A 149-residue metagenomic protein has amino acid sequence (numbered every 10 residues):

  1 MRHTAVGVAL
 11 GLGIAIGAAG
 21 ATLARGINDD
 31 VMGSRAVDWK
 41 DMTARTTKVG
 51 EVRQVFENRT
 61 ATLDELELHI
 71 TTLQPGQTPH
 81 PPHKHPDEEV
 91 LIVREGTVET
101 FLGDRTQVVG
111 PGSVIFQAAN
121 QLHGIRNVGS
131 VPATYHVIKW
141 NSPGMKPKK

Functional and structural regions predicted by a protein language model:
M1-T4: Positively charged n-region of N-terminal signal peptides that target proteins for export
G7-G17: Bacterial N-terminal signal peptides
I16, G20-E65, K146-K149: A short, N-terminal "cap"/entry segment at the start of jelly-roll beta-barrel domains of the cupin/DSBH fold
Q54, H69-H85: Conserved short histidine dyad/triad with adjacent acidic residue
L63, A119-G144: Ligand-binding loop in jelly-roll beta-barrel domains
T78-H80, G96-F101: Short beta-strand segments in beta-sandwich/barrel cores
P86-V98: Glycine- and acidic-residue-biased ligand/ion/polar-headgroup-sensing regions
R105-A119: Short acidic-glycine-tyrosine-enriched beta hairpin
